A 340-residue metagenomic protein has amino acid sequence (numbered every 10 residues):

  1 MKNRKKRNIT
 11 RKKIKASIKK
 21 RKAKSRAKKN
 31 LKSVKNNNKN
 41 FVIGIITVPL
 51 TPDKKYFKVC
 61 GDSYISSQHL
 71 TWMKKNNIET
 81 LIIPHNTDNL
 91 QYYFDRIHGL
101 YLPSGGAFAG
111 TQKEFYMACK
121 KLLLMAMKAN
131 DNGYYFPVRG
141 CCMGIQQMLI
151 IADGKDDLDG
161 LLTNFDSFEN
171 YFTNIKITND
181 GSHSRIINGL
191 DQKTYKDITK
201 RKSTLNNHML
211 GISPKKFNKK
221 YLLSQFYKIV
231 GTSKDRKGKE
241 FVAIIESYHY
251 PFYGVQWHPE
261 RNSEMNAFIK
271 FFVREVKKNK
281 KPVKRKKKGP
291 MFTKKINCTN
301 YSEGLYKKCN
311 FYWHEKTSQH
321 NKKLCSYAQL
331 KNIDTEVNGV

Functional and structural regions predicted by a protein language model:
M1-K2, W313: Short intrinsically disordered, low-complexity coil segments enriched in acidic
K2-R7, R11-H249, Q256-N297, S326-T335 (+1 more regions): N-terminal beta1-alpha1 cap of cysteine-dependent amidohydrolase-like domains
N300-E303: Short Cys/His-rich metal-coordination motifs, predominantly Zn2+-binding knuckles/fingers
F311-L324: C-terminal recognition-helix end and immediately following basic linker of small zinc-binding "finger" domains
